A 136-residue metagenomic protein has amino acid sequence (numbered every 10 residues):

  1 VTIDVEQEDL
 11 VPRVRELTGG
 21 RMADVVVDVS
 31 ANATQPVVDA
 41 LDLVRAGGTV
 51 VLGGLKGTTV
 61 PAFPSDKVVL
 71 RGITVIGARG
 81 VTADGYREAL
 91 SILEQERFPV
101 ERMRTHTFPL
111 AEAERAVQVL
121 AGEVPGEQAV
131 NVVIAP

Functional and structural regions predicted by a protein language model:
V1, T74, P99-R102: Conserved beta-strand segments of alpha/beta enzyme cores
V1-D39: Adenosine-nucleotide cofactor-binding segment
D9, A33-T34, G57-T59, T82: Glycine-rich nucleotide phosphate-binding loop and flanking beta-alpha elements of Rossmann-like dinucleotide-binding
E16, V38-D42, A46, A83-P136: C-terminal hydrophobic helical "lid"/dimerization subdomain of Rossmann-like NAD(P)H-dependent oxidoreductases
S30, G53-G57, A78-V81, R104 (+1 more regions): Short strand-turn motif at the edge of the Rossmann-like AdoMet-binding core
G48-T49, I73: Glycine-centered, small-residue-biased loops immediately flanking beta-strands in adenine/cofactor-binding cores
G54-G72, D84-S91: Rossmann-fold NAD(P)-binding glycine/threonine-rich loop
